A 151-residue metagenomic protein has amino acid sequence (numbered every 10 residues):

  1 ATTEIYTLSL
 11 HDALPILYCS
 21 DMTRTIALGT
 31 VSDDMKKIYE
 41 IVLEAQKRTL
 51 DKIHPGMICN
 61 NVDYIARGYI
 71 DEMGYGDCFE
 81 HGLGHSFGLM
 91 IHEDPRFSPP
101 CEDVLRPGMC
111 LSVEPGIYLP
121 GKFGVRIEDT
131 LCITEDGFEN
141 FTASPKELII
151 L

Functional and structural regions predicted by a protein language model:
A1-H11: Positively charged, low-complexity/disordered segments
S9, A13-L151: Active-site neighborhoods and metal-handling regions in enzymes and metal-associated proteins
